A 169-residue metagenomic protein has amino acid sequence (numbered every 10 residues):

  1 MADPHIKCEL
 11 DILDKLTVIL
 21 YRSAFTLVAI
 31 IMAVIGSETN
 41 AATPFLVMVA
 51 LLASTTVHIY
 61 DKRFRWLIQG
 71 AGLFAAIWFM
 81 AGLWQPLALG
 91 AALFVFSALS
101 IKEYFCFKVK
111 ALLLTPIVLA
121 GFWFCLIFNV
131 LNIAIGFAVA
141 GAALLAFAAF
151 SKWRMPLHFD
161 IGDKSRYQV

Functional and structural regions predicted by a protein language model:
M1-E38, D160-V169: N-terminal topogenic module of multi-pass integral membrane proteins
A2-L10, W123-V169: C-terminal membrane-adjacent module
G36-V47, F79-A91, A138-V139: Structural signature of hydrophobic alpha-helical transmembrane segments
P44-L83: Membrane-helix boundary elements
A50-R63, F96-C106, K152-W153: C-terminal ends of transmembrane helices
K62-F74, A88-G90, K108-I117: Cytoplasmic-side transmembrane-helix entry/capping segments in multi-pass membrane proteins
Q69-A81, L114-I127, Y167-V169: Small-residue-rich segments of transmembrane alpha-helices in multi-pass membrane proteins, especially helix faces
L93-L99, C106-C125: Hydrophobic alpha-helical membrane segments
